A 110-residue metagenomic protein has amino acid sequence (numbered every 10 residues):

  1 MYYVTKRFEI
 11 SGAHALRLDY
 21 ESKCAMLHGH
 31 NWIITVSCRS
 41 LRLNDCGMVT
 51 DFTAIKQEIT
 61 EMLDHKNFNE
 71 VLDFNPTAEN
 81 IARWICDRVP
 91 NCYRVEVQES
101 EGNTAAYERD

Functional and structural regions predicted by a protein language model:
M1-D110: Charge-rich, low-complexity N-terminal segments
